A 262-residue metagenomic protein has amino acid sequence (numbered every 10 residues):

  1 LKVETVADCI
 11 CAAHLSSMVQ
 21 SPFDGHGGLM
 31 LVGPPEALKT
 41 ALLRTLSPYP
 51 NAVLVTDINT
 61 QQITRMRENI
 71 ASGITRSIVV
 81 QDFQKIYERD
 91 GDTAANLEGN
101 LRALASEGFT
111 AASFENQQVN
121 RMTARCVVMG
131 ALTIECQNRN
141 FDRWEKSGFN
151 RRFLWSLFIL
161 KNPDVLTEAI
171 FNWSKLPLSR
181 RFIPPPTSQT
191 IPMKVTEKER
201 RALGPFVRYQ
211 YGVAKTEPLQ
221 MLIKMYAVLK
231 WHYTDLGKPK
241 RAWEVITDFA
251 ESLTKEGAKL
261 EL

Functional and structural regions predicted by a protein language model:
L1-C9, K255-L262: Short, conserved micro-motifs enriched in small and acidic residues
K2, D8, A13-P163: Conserved ASCE/P-loop NTPase catalytic core
A112, Q117-R125, E135-L262: Phosphate-sensing "switch" segment of ASCE/P-loop ATPases
